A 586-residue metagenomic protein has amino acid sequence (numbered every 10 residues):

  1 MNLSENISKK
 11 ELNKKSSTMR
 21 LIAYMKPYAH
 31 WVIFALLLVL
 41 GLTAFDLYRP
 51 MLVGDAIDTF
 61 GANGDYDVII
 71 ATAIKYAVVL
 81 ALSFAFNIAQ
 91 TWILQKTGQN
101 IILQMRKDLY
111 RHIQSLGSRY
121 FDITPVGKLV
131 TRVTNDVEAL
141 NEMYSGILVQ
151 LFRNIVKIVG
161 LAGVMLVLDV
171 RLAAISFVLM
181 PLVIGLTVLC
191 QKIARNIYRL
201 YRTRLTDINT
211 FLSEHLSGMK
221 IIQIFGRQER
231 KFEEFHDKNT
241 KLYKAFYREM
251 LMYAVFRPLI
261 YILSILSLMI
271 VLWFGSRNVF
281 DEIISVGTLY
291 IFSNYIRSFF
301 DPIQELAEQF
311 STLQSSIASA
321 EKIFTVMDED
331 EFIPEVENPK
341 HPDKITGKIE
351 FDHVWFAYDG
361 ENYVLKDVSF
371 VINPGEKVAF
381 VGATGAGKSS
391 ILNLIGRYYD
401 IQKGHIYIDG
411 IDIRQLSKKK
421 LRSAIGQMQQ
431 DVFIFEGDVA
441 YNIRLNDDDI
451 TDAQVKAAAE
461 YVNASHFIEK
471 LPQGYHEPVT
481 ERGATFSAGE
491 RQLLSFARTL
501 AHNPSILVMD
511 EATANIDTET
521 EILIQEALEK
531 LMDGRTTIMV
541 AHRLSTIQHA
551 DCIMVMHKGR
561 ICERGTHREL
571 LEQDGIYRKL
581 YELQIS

Functional and structural regions predicted by a protein language model:
M1-Y48, V53, G61-I74, Q90-L94 (+13 more regions): Membrane-integrated ABC transporters
N2-K9, Q99, K107-T131, N135-A139 (+6 more regions): Short intracellular "coupling" helices and adjacent cytoplasmic loop segments at the cytosolic face of multi-pass
P27, W31-A44, V79, G146-L200 (+2 more regions): Transmembrane helices of ABC transporter permease
L40-Y48, A77, A81-I88, L140-M143 (+5 more regions): Hydrophobic alpha-helical transmembrane bundles that constitute the permease/transmembrane domains of multi-pass
D65-D67, A71, V164-V178, R248-E321 (+1 more regions): Helix-loop-helix
S118-R119, N135-Y144, L148, V156 (+5 more regions): An intracellular "coupling" helix at the cytosolic face of ABC transporter transmembrane type-1 domains
E335-V336, P342-S586: ABC-type nucleotide-binding domain
